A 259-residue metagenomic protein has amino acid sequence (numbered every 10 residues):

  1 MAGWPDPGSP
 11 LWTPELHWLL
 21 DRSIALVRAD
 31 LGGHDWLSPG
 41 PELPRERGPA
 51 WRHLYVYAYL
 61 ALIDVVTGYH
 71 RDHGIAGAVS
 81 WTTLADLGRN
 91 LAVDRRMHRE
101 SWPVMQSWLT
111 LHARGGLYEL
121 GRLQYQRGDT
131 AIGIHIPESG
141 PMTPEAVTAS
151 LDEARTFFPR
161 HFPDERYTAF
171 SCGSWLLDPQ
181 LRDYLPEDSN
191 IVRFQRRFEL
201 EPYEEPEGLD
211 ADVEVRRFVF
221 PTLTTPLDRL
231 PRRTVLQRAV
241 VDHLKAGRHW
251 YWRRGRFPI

Functional and structural regions predicted by a protein language model:
M1-M142, R160-A169, D183-I259: Non-catalytic substrate-recognition and accessory regions of acyl/acetyltransferase enzymes
E138-A146, L176-P179: Short acidic, S/G/P-rich loop/turn micro-motifs used as interaction or catalytic elements
M142-R160: Conserved acetyl-CoA-binding loop-helix of GNAT-fold acetyltransferases
